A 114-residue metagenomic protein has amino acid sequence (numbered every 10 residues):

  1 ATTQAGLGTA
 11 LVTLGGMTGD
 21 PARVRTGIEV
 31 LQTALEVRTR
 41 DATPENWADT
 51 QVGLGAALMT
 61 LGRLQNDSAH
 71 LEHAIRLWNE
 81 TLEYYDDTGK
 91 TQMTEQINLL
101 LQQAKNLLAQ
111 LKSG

Functional and structural regions predicted by a protein language model:
A1-T13, E45-T60, M93-L107: Conserved alpha-helical positions within TPR/SEL1-like repeat arrays
T3, R23, H70-L71, L77 (+2 more regions): Amphipathic coiled-coil alpha-helices
A10, G27, A34, G55-A57 (+2 more regions): Small-residue (primarily alanine) positions within well-ordered alpha-helices, especially packing/interaction faces
V12-T26, M59-H73, L107-G114: Short coil/turn connectors between adjacent alpha-helices in alpha-solenoid helical repeat scaffolds
M17, V37-T43, L64, D87-K90: Short coil/turn linkers that connect adjacent helices within long alpha-helical scaffolds, especially alpha-solenoid
R76, E80-G114: C-terminal non-catalytic interaction modules
